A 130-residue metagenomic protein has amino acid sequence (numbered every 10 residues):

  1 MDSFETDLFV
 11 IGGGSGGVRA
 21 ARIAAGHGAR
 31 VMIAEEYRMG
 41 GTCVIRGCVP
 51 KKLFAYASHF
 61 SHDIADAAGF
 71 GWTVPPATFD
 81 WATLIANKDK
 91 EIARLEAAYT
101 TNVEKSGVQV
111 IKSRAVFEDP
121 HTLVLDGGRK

Functional and structural regions predicted by a protein language model:
D2-G14: Beta1/beta-strand and adjacent pyrophosphate-binding region of the FAD-binding site in flavoprotein oxidoreductases
S3-T6, R22-A29, A34-K130: Glycine-rich flavin
G17-V18: N-terminal Rossmann-fold NAD(P) dinucleotide-binding loop
